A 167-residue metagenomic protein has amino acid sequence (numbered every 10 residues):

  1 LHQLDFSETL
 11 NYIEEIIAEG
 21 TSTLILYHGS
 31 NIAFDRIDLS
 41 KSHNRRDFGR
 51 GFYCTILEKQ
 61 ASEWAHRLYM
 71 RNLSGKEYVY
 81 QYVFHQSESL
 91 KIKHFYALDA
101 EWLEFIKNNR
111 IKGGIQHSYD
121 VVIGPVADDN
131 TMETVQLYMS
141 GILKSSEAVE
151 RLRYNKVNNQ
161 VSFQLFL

Functional and structural regions predicted by a protein language model:
L1-L24, R46-D47, S62-E63, R67-L167: Conserved NAD+-utilizing ADP-ribose enzyme module
E19-R46: Short aromatic-glycine-(Arg/Gly/Cys) micro-motifs in beta-strand/loop hairpins
R36, A61-S62: Short, well-ordered alpha-helical microsegments
F48-Y53: A short, exposed loop/beta-hairpin motif centered on an aromatic-Gly-Thr core
